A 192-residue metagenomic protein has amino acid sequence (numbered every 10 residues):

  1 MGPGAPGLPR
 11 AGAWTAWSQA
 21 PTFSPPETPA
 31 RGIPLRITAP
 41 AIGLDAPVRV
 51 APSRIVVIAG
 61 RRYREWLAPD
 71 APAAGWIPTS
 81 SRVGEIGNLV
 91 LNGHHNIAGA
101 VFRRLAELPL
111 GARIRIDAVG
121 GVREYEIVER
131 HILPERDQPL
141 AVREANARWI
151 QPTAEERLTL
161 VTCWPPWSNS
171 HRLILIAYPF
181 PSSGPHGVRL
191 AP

Functional and structural regions predicted by a protein language model:
M1-P192: Solvent-exposed, non-transmembrane regions of membrane-associated and secreted proteins
